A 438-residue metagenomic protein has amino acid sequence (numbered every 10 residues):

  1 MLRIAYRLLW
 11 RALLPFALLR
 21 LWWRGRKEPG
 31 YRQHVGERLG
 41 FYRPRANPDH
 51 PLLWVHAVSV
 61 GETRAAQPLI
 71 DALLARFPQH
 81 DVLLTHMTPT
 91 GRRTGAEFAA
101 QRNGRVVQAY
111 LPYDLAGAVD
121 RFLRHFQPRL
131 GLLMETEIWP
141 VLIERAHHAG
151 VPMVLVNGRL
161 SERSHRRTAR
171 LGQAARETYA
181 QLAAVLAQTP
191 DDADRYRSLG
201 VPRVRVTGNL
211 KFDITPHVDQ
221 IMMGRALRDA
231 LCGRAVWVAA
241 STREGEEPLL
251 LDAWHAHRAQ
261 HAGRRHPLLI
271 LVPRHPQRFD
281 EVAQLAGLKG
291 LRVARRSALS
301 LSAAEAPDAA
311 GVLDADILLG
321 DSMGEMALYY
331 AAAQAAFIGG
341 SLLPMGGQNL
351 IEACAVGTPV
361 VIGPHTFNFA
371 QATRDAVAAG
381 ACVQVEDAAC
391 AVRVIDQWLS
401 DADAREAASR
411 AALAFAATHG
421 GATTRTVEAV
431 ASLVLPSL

Functional and structural regions predicted by a protein language model:
M1-L438: Nucleotide-activated sugar donor-binding and catalytic core shared by glycosyltransferases and related lipid-linked
